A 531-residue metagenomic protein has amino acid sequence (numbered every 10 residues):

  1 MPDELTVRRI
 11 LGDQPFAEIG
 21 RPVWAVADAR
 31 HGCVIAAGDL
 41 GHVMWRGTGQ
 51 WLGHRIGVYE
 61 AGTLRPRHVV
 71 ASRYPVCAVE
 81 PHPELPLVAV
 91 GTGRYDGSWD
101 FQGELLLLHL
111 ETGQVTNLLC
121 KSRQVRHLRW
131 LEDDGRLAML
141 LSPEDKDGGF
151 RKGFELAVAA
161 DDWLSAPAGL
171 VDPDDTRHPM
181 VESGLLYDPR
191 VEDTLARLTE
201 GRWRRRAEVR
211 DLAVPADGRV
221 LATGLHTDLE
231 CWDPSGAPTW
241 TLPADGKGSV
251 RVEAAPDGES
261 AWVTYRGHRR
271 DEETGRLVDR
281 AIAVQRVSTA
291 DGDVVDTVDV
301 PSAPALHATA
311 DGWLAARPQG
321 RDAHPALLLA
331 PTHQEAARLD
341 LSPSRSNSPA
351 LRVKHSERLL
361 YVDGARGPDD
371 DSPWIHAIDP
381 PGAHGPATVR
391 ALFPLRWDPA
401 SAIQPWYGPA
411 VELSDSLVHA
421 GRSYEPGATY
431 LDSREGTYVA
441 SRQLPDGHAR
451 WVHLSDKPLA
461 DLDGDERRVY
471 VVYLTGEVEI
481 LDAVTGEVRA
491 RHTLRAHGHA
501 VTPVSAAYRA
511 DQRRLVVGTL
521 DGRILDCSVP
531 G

Functional and structural regions predicted by a protein language model:
R9-A17, R65-V70, Q114-L119, L195-R204 (+6 more regions): A short beta-strand motif characteristic of beta-propeller blades
Q14-G53, P75-V79, R202-L225: Beta-strand-rich domains and repeat architectures in extracellular enzymes and scaffolds, especially beta-propellers
E18-A27, S72-P81, K121-L131, P173-S183 (+7 more regions): Repeated scaffold domains used in trafficking and secretory/extracellular systems, primarily beta-propellers
C33-I35, V88, L137, V220-L221 (+6 more regions): Hydrophobic beta-strand positions that form the internal "hydrophobic ladder" of WD40/Gbeta-like beta-propeller blades
D39-G41, G93-Y95, S142-D145, H226-T227 (+6 more regions): Residue-level signature of beta-propeller blades and closely related beta-rich strand-turn architectures in secreted
M44-G53, D96-G103, K146-F154, T223-G224 (+5 more regions): Short, solvent-exposed loop/turn segments at conserved positions within beta-propeller repeat blades
E60-T63, H109-G113, D161-D162, D233-A237 (+6 more regions): Short loop/turn segments that connect beta-strands within beta-propeller blades
E144, G149-D162, A496, A500-G531: Blade-level signature of beta-propeller repeat domains, shared across WD40, Kelch, NHL, RCC1 and BNR/Asp-box propellers
